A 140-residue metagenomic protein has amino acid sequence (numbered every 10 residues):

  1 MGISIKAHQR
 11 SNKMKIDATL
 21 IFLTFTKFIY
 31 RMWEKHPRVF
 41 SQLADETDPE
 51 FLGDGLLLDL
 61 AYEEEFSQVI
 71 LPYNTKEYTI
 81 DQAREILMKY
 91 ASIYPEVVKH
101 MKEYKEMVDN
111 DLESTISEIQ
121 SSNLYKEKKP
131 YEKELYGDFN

Functional and structural regions predicted by a protein language model:
G2-K13: Short, Lys/Arg-enriched N-terminal segments with co-localized hydrophobic residues within the first ~10-30 amino acids
K15-D45: Short terminal alpha-helical segments
D17, V39, T75, T79-Q82 (+2 more regions): Short, structural beta-strand-to-alpha-helix junction motif
I21-T24, K76-K89: Disulfide-bonded cysteine-rich modules in secreted/extracellular proteins, activating on the conserved Cys frameworks
K27, R31-K35, V69-P72, K76 (+1 more regions): Amphipathic alpha-helical interaction surfaces
L43-Y78, K102, E106-M107: Polybasic, proline/glycine-rich intrinsically disordered low-complexity segments
A61-E63, L87-N140: Amphipathic alpha-helical binding modules
